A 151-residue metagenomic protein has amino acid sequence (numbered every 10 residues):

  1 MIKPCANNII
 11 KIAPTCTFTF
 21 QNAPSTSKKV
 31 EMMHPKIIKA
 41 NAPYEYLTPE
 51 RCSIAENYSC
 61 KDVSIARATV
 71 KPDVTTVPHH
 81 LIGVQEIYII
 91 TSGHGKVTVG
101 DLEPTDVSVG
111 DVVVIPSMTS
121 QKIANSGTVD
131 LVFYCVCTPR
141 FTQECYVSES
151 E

Functional and structural regions predicted by a protein language model:
P4: Cationic, low-complexity basic patches in intrinsically disordered or flexible, solvent-exposed regions
I9, C16-V63, C145-E151: A short, N-terminal "cap"/entry segment at the start of jelly-roll beta-barrel domains of the cupin/DSBH fold
A55-Y58, R67-A68, T76-L81, V99 (+3 more regions): Short histidine-centered beta-strand/loop micro-motifs that create catalytic or ligand/metal-coordination sites
K61-V63, K71-T75, H94-K96, P139-T142: Short, charged/polar surface micro-motifs in flexible loops or helix N-caps
T75, L81-V109, T119: A short beta-strand-loop-beta hairpin characteristic of the jelly-roll/cupin
S117-Q143: Ligand-binding loop in jelly-roll beta-barrel domains
